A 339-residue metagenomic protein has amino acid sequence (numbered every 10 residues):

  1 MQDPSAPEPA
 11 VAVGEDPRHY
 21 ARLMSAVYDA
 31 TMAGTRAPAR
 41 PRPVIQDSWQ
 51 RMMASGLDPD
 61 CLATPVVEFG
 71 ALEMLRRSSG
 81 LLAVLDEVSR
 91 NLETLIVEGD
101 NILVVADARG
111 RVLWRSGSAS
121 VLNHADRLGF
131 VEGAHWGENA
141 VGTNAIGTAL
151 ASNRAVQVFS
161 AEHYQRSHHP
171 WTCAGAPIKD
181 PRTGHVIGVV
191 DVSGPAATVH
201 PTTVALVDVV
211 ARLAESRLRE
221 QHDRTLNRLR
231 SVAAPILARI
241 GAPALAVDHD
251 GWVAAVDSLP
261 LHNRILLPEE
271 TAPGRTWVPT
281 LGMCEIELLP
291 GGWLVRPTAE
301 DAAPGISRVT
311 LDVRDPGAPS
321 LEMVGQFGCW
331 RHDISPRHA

Functional and structural regions predicted by a protein language model:
M1-Q157, P170-W171, K179-P243, H249-W252 (+1 more regions): Intrinsically disordered, low-complexity terminal regulatory regions
L113, V186, A254, L261 (+2 more regions): A ubiquitous, low-specificity "background" feature that marks scattered single residues across proteins without
G117, G133, G142, A242 (+4 more regions): Glycine-centered flexibility motif
A155-S160, L245, V253-P290, L294: GAF sensory domains
A161-Q165: Short, solvent-exposed loop/turn elements at beta->coil junctions and helix N-caps that rim active or binding pockets
T172-A176, P273-F327: PAS-family sensory/regulatory modules and their coupling/dimerization elements
E322-Q326, W330-A339: N-terminal pre-P-loop "Q-motif" helix
